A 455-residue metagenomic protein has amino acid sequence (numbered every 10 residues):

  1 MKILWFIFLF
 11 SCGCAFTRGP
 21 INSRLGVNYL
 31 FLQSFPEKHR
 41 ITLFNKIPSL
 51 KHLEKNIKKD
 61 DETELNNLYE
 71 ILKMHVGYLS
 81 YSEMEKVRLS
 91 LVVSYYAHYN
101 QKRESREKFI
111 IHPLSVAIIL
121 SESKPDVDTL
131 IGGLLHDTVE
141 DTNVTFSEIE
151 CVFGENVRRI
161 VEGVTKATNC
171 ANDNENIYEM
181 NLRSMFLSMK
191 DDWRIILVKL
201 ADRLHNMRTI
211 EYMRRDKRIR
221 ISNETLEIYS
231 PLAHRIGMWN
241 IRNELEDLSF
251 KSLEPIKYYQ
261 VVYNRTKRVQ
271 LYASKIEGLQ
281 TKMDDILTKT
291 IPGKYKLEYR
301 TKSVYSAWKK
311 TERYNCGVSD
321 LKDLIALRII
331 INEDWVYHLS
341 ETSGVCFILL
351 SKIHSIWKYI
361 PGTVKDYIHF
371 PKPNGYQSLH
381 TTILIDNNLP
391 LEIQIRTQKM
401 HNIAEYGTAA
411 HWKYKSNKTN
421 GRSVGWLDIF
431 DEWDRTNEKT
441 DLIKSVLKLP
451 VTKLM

Functional and structural regions predicted by a protein language model:
K2-L25: N-terminal chloroplast transit peptides
L4, G163-T165: Sequence-structural signature of the catalytic-core scaffold of metal-dependent phosphohydrolases that act on
I21-E85, L89-Y96: N-terminal organelle-targeting presequences
N56-Y81, Y96-R103, I110-E122, I131 (+6 more regions): Nucleic-acid processing machinery
V92, I118, R159-E162: Generic alpha-helical structural context detector
D128-G132, H136: Active-site alpha-helix of zinc metalloproteases
D128-T129, R158-G163, N172: Hydrophobic packing positions in regular secondary-structure scaffolds
H136-D141, S147-G163, M238: Hydrophobic or amphipathic alpha-helical targeting/insertion segments
